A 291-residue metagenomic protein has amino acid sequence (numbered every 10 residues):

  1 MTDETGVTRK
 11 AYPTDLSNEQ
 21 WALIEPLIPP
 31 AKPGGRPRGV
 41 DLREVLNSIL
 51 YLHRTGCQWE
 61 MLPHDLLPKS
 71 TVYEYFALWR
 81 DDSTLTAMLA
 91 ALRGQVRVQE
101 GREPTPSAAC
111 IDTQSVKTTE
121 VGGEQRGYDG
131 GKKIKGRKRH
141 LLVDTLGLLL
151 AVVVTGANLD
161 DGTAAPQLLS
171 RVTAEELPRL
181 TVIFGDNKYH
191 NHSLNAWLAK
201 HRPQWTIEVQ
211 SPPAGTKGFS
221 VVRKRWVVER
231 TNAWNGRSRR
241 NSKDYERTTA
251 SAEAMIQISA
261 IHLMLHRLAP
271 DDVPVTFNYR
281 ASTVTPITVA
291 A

Functional and structural regions predicted by a protein language model:
M1-A291: Short alpha-helical elements
